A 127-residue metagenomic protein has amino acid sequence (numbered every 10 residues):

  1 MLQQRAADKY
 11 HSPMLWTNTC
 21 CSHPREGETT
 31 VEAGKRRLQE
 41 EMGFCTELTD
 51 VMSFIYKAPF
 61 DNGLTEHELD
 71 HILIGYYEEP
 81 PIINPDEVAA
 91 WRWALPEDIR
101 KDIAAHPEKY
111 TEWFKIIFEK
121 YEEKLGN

Functional and structural regions predicted by a protein language model:
M1-R36, E40, A105: Conserved Nudix-box catalytic region and its N-terminal flanking loop in Nudix hydrolases and closely related
L2, D50-M52, W93: Structural signal for conserved beta-strand scaffold positions within catalytic alpha/beta enzyme cores
Q3-A7, H11, T46, L64 (+1 more regions): N-proximal short alpha-helices
M14-W16, C20, F54-F60, L64-N127: Nudix hydrolase/Nudix homology domain
E28, E40-E41, E68, E87: Acidic-residue sensor for enzyme active/binding pockets
M42-G43, Y77: A broad structural signal for alpha-helix termini and local helix breaks/kinks
F44-F54: A short coil-to-beta-strand element that immediately follows conserved catalytic motifs
